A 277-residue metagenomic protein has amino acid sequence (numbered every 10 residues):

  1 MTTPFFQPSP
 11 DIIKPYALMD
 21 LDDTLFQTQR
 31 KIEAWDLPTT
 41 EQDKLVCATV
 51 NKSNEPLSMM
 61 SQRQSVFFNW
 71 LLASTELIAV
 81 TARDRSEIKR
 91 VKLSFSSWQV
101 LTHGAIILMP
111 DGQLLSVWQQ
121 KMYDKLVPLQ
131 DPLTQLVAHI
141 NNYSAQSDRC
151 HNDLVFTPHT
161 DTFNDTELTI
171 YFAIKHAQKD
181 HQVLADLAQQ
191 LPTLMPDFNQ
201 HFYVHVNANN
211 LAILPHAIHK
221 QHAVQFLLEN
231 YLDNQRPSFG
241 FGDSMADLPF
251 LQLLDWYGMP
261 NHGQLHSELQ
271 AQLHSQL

Functional and structural regions predicted by a protein language model:
T2-A79: Active-site neighborhood of HAD-like aspartate-dependent phosphohydrolases
D20-D22, H216, G242-D243: Acidic di-acidic motifs
E33-P38, F95-S97, Y257: Glycine-rich, phosphate-binding/catalytic loops in enzymes
K52-T75, L133-T134, H151-P158, I218-F226: Short, acidic loop-to-helix structural element flanking the phosphoryl-transfer center in phosphate-processing enzymes
S58-A145: Active-site phosphate-binding/coordination module
T81, V224, N234-L273: Acidic, Mg2+-coordinating phosphoryl-transfer loop and its flanking beta/alpha structural elements, shared across
I140-F239, D247-L253: Conserved acidic, metal-coordinating active-site core of Asp-based, Mg2+-dependent phosphoryl-transfer enzymes
